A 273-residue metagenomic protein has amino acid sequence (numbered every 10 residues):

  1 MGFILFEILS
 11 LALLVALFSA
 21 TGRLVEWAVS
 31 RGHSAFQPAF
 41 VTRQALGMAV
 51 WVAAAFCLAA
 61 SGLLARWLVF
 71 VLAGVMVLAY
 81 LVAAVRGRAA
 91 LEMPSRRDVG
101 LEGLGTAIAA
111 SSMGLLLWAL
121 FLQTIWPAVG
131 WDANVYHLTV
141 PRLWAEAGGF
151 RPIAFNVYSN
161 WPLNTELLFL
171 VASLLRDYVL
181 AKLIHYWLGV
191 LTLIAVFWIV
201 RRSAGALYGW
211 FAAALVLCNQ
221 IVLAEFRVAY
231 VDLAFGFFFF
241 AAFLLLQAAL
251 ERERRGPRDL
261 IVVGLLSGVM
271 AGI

Functional and structural regions predicted by a protein language model:
M1-D98: Membrane-embedded, hydrophobic transmembrane alpha-helices
G2-F3, S34-A35, S61-L64, E146-A147 (+2 more regions): Juxtamembrane segments of multi-pass membrane glycosylation machinery that transfer sugars from lipid-linked donors
S34-R43, V179-L180, V196-C218, F237: Transmembrane-helix signature of polytopic, membrane-embedded enzymes that assemble or transfer cell-envelope glycans
V77-V85, L180-S203, A241: Transmembrane-helix motifs of polytopic, lipid-linked glycan transferases
Y80-A83, A107-W131, C218: Transmembrane signal-anchor helices characteristic of membrane glycosylation enzymes that use polyprenol
I153, V157, W161, L168-S173 (+3 more regions): Membrane-embedded glycan-lipid processing machinery
W198, A242-L260: Membrane-interface transmembrane helices that cradle and orient dolichyl/undecaprenyl
A212-A213, D259-I273: Membrane-interface alpha helices of multi-pass inner-membrane proteins
